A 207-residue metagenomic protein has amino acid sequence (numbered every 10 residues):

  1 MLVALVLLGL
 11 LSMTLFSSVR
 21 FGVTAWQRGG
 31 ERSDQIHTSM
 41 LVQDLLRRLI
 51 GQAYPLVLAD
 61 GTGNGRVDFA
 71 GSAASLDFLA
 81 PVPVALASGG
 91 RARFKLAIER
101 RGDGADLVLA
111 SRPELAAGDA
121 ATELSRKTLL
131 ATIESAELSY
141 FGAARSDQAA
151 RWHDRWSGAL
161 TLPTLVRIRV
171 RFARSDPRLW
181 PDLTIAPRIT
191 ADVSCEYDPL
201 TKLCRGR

Functional and structural regions predicted by a protein language model:
M1-V19: N-terminal single-pass transmembrane signal-anchor helix
S18-G118: Extracytoplasmic beta-strand-rich oligomerization domains located immediately C-terminal to a leader/signal peptide
T62-G63, E123, R151-R155: Short structured motifs
G71, I98-G104, T128-S135, T161-L162: A short, structured loop/turn motif at beta-sheet edges
S88-G90, S125-K127, G158-L162: A generic structural micro-feature
G89-F94, E123-L124, W180: Short, surface-exposed coil-to-beta transition loops
E114-T128: Short aromatic-glycine motifs in intrinsically disordered, low-complexity regions
S135, Y140-R207: Short linear sequence signals and composition-biased patches located at protein termini or domain-edge surfaces
